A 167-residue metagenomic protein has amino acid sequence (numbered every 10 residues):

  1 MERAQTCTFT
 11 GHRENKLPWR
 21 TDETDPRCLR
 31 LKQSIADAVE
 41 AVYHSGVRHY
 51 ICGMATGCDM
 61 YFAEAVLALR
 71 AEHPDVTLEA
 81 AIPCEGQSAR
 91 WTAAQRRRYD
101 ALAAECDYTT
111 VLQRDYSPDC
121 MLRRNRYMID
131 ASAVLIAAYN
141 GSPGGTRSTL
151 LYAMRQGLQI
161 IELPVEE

Functional and structural regions predicted by a protein language model:
M1-E167: Acidic/glycine-enriched connector segments
